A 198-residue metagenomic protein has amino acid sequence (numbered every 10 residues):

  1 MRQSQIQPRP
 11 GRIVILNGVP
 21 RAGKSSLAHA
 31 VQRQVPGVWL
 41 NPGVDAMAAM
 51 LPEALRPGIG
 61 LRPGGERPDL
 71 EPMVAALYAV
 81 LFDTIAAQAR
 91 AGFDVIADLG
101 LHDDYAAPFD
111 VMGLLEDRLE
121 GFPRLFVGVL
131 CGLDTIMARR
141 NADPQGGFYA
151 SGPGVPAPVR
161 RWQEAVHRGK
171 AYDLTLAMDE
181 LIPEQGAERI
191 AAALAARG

Functional and structural regions predicted by a protein language model:
M1-I6: Pre-Walker A adenine-sensing motif
R9-I13, F93: Pre-Walker A (Motif I) flank of P-loop NTPase domains
L16: Hydrophobic anchor at the beta1->P-loop junction of P-loop NTPases
R21: Walker A (P-loop) phosphate-binding loop of P-loop NTPases
S25: Walker A/P-loop
H29-A76, A86: Conserved substrate/cofactor phosphate-moiety recognition/catalytic segment in nucleotide-dependent phosphotransferases
A89, G100-Q145: ATP-dependent NMP and nucleoside kinases share a basic, alpha-helical "lid"
L130, A138-R189: Small-molecule kinase domains that catalyze NTP-dependent phosphoryl transfer to phosphate-bearing small molecules
